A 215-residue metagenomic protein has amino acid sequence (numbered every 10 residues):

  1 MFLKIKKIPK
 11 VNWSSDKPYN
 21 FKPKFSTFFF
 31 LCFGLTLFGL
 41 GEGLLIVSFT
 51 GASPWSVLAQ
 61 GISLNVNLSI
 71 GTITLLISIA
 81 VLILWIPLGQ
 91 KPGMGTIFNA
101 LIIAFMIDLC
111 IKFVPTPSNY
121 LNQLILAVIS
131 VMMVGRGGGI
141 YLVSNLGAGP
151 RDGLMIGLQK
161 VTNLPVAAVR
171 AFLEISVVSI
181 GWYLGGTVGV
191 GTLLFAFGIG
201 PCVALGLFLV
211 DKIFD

Functional and structural regions predicted by a protein language model:
F2-D215: Core subunits and conserved enzymes of cellular information-processing and envelope-translocation systems across
